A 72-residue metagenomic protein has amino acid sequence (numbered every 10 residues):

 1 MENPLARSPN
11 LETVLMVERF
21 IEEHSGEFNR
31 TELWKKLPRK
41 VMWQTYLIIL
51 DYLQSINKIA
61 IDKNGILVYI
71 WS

Functional and structural regions predicted by a protein language model:
M1-H24, L67, W71: Short alpha-helical segments that sit at the start of domains
N3, L37-V41: A short glycine/serine-rich beta->alpha loop
L15, R30-T31, L47-L50: Short amphipathic alpha-helical segments
G26-L37: Short acidic, hydrophobic short linear motifs in intrinsically disordered regions
K40-Y52: Short amphipathic alpha-helical interaction segments
N57: Glycine-centered, phosphate/nucleic-acid-interacting loop/turn motifs that mediate DNA/RNA or nucleotide
I61-D62: Generic beta-strand structural signal
